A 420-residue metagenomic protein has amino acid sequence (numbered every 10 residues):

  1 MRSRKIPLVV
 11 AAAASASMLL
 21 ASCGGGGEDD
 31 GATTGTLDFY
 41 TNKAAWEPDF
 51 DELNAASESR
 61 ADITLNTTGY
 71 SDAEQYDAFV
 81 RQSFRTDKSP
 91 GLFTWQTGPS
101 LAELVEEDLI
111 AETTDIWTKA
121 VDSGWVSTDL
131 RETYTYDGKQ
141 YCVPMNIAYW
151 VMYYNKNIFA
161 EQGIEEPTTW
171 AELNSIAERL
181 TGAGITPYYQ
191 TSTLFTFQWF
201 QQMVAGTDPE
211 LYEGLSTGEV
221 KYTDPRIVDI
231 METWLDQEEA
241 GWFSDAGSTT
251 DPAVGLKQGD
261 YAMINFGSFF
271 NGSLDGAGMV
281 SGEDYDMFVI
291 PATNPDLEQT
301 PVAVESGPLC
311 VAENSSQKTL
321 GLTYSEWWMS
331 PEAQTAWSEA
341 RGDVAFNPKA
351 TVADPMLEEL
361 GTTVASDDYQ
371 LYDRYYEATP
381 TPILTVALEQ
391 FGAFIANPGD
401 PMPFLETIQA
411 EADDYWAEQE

Functional and structural regions predicted by a protein language model:
R2-A102, E166, M279, I290 (+4 more regions): Conserved N-terminal structural module of periplasmic/extracytoplasmic solute-binding proteins
Q82-S83, P90-G91, D122-N157, T186-P187 (+2 more regions): A structural signal for short loop-to-beta-strand junctions that line the ligand-binding cleft of periplasmic/secreted
G98-W150, N174, G282, D286-F288: Hinge/lid segment of periplasmic solute-binding proteins
T114-V126, S192, D208-D229, G276-V280 (+1 more regions): Short, solvent-exposed loop/beta-turn-alpha elements that line the ligand-binding surface or hinge of extracytoplasmic
D137, Y141-M145, W150, N174-V220 (+1 more regions): Extracytoplasmic/periplasmic solute-binding protein
R179, T217-A246: Glycine-centered hinge/linker elements that transmit conformational signals in sensory and ligand-binding systems
V228, E232, A240, A277-A340: Extracytoplasmic/periplasmic substrate-recognition and gating elements
D343-V344, G361-D413: C-terminal capping/gating helix-and-loop segments adjacent to ligand/active sites or protein-protein/ligand interfaces
